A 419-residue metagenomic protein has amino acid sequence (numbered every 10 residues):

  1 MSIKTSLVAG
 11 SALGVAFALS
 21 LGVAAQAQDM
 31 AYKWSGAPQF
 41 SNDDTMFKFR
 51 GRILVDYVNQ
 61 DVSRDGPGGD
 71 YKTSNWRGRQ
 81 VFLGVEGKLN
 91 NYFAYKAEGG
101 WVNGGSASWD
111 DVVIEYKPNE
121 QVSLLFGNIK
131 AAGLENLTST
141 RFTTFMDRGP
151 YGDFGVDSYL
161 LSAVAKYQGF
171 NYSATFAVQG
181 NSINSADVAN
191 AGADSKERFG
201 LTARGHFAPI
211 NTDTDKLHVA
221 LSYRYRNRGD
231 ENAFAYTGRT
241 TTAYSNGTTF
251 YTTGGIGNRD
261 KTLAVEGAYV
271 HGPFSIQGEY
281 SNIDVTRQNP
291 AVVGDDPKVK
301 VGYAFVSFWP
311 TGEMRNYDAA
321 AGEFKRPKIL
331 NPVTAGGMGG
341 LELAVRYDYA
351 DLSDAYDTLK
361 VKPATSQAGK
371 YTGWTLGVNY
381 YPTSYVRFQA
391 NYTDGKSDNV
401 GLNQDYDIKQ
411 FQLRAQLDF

Functional and structural regions predicted by a protein language model:
M1-A27: Gram-negative bacterial Sec-dependent N-terminal signal peptides
S2-A9, E197-G205, N211-D230, G254-S275 (+1 more regions): Domain-scale selection of a single, long terminal region that carries the protein's primary operational module
F17-S20, N59, A390: Juxtamembrane/membrane-water interface recognition
A27-W34, R64: Cleaved targeting-peptide boundary
Q28-M30, S74, F154, G254-N258 (+1 more regions): Short, solvent-exposed secondary-structure boundary motifs
A31-K33, S106-A107, V156-S158, N258-D260 (+1 more regions): Short solvent-exposed loop/turn micro-motifs enriched in small/polar/acidic residues
G36-G66, D70-G229, V299-A335, G340-D357: Outer membrane beta-barrel
D70, E115, A233-F419: Outer-membrane beta-barrel pore domains
